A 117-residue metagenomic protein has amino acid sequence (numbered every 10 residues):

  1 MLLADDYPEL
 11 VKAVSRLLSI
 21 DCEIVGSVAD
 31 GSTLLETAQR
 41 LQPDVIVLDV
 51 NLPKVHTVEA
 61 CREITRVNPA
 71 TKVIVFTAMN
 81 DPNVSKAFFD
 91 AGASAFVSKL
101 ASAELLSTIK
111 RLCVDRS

Functional and structural regions predicted by a protein language model:
A4-D5, V28, I46: Conserved sequence signature across two-component system core domains
P8-G26: Two-component/phosphorelay signaling modules centered on CheY-like receiver
D30, H56-E59: Acidic catalytic/metal-coordinating carboxylates
L41-V47, L52: Active-site beta3 strand of CheY-like receiver
V58-P69: Short amphipathic alpha-helix used as the core "switch/output" element in two-component signaling
E59, N80-V97, A103-S107: Alpha4 helix (beta4-alpha4-beta5 surface) of REC/receiver domains from two-component response regulators
K110-S117: The C-terminal output helix
